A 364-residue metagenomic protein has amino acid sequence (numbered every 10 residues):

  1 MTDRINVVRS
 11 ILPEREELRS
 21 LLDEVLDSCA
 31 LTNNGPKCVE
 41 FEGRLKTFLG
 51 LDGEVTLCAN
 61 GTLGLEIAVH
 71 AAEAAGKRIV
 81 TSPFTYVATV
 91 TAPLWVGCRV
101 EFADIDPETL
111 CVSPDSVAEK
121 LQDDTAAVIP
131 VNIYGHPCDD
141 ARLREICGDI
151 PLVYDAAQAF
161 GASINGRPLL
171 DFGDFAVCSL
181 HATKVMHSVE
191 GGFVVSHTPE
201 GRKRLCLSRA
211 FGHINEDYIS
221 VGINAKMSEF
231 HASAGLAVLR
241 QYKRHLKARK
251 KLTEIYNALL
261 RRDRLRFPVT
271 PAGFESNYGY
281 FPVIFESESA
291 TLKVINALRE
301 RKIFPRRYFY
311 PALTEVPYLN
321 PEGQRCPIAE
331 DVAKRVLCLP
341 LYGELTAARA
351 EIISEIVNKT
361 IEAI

Functional and structural regions predicted by a protein language model:
M1-L31, P340: N-terminal "arm"/small-domain region of PLP-dependent enzymes with the aminotransferase-like
N34-R78, A92-W95, F102-D104, R167: Phosphate-binding glycine-rich loop
C38-R44, F48-T56, D115, A127-V131 (+3 more regions): PLP-dependent aminotransferase class I/II
L57, T81, F102, V194 (+1 more regions): Conserved SAM-binding loop
E66-K120, A127, A297: Conserved PLP-anchoring active-site segment centered on the Schiff-base-forming lysine
R78, P83-T85, D104-D106, A156 (+3 more regions): Nucleotide-sugar donor-binding loop of glycosyltransferases
R99, P151, F304: Residue-level detector of anion-binding/catalytic polar loops
E108-S188, V195, C338: Active-site phosphate-binding strand-loop segment of PLP-dependent enzymes
